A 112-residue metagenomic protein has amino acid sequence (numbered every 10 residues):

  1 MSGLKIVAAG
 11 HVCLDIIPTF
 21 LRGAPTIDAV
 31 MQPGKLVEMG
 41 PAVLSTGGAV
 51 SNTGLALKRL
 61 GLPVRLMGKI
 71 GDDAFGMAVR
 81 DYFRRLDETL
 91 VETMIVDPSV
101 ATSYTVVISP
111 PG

Functional and structural regions predicted by a protein language model:
M1-M67, G76-A78, R84: Glycine-rich phosphate/adenosyl-contacting loop at the front of the ribokinase-like
L4, T102-Y104: Change "...and in nucleic-acid phosphodiester-cleaving endonucleases..." to "...and in nucleic-acid processing enzymes
Y82-S99: A glycine-rich helix N-cap at a beta->alpha junction
M94-D97, T105-G112: Conserved phosphate-binding/catalytic loop of the ribokinase/pfkB sugar-kinase fold
